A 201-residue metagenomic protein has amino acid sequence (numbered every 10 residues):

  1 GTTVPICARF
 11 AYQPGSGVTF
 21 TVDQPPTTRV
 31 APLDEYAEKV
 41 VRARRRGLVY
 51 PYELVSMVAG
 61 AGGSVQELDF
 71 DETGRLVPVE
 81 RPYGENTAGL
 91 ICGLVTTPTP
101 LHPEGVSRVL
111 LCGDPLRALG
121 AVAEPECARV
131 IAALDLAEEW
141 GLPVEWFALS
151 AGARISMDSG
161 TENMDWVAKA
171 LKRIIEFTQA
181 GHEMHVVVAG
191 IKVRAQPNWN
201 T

Functional and structural regions predicted by a protein language model:
G1-H185: Terminal-region recognition feature
V187-N198: Gly/Ser-rich catalytic serine loop of serine hydrolases
